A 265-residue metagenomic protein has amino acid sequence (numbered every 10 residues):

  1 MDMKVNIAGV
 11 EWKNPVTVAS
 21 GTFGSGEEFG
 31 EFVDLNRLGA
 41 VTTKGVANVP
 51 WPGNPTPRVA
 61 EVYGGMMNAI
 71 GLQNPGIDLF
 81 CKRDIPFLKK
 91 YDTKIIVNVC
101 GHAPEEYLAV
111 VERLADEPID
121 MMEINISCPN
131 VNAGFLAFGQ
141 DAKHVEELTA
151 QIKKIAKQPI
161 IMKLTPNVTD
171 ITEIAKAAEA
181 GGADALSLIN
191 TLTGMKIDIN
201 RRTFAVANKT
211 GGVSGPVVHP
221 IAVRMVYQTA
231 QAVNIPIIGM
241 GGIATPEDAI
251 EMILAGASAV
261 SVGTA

Functional and structural regions predicted by a protein language model:
M1-I95, G101: N-terminal capping/small domains of soluble enzymes
G21-T22, G241-I243: Active-site metal-binding loops of divalent metal-dependent hydrolases
E31, H102-I238, P246-A257, V262: Alpha/beta enzyme core
K44, G241, G263-T264: Short beta->alpha connector loops at strand-helix junctions that form conserved, small/polar/Pro-enriched
A69, I96, G134, G241: Generic anion/oxyanion-binding catalytic loop in active/binding sites
